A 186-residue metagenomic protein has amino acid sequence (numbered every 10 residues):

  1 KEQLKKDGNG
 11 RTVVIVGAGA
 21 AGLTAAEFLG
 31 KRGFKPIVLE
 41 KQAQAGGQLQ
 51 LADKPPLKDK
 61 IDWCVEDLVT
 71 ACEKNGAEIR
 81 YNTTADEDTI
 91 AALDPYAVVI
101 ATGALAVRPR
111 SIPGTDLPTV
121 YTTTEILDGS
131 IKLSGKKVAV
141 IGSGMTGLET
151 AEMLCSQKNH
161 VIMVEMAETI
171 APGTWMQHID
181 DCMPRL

Functional and structural regions predicted by a protein language model:
K1-D7, C72: Ferredoxin-type iron-sulfur electron-transfer modules in oxidoreductases and energy-metabolism complexes
K5-L39, A45, R80-D94, T102-S111 (+1 more regions): Rossmann-like dinucleotide/flavin-binding elements
G47-Y96, G173-L186: N-terminal Rossmann-like dinucleotide/flavin-binding domain of flavoprotein oxidoreductases that bind FAD/FMN
V99: N-terminal Rossmann-like NAD(P) cofactor-binding module of classical short-chain dehydrogenase/reductase
D116-L117: Active-site catalytic microenvironments in core metabolic enzymes, especially phosphate/sugar-handling
V120: Gly/Ser-rich helix-loop-strand patches that form or flank binding pockets for ribonucleotide-derived cofactors
